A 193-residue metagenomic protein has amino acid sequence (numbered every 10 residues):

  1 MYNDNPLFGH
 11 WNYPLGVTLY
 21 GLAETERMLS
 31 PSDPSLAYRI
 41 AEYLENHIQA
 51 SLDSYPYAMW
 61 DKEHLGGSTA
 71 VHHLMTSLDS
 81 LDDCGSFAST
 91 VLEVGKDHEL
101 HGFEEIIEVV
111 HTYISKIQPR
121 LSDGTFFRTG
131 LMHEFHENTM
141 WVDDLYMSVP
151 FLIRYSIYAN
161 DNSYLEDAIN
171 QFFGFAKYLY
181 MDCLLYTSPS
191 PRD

Functional and structural regions predicted by a protein language model:
M1-H10, L22-E45: Acidic, Ser/Thr/Pro-rich intrinsically disordered transcriptional activation regions
M1-N5, R39-E63, E104-F127, N162-L185: Long, well-ordered core segments of solenoidal/helical folds
H10-R27, A70, S77-G95, M140-I157: Well-ordered alpha-helical segments within folded domains of soluble proteins
L22, E26-L29, L52-Y55, G95-H98 (+5 more regions): Sec/Tat-exported extracytoplasmic proteins
L44-S89: Mid-chain, structured segments of secreted extracytoplasmic proteins
H64-H73, R128-E134, R192: Acidic/His metal-coordination segments adjacent to aromatic residues that form catalytic metal sites in metalloenzymes
S80-D83, F87-R120: A contiguous, low-structure linker/loop signature
Y186-D193: Conserved small/polar residues in nucleotide/adenosyl-binding loops
